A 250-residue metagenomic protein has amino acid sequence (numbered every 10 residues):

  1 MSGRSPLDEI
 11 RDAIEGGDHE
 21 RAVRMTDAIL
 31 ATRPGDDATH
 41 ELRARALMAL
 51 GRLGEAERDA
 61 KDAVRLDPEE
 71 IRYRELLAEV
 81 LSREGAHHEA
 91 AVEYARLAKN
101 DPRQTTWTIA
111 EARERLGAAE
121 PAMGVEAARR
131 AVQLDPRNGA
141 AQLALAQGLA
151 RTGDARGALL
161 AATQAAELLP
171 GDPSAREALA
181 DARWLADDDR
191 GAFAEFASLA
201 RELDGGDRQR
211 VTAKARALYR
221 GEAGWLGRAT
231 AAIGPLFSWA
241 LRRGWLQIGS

Functional and structural regions predicted by a protein language model:
S2-A38, L42-A49, E79, R83 (+2 more regions): Alpha-helical segment of the N-proximal tetratricopeptide repeat
G3, D37-A38, I71-R72, Q104-T106 (+3 more regions): Helix-start (N-cap) detector for alpha-helical repeat units in TPR-like alpha-solenoids, especially tetratricopeptide
G16-R24, L50-D62, E84-R96, A118-R130 (+2 more regions): Structural signature of tandem alpha-helical TPR/SEL1-like repeats, specifically the intra-repeat loop/turn
L30, V64, A98-K99, V132 (+2 more regions): A conserved position within tetratricopeptide repeats
P34, P68, P102, P136 (+2 more regions): Short coil turns that delineate tetratricopeptide repeat
E167-P173, D181-Q209, R216-A217: TPR/TPR-like (Sel1-like) alpha-helical repeat modules
S198-R201, D207-S250: Terminal, low-structured helical/coil segments at or just beyond the last alpha-helical repeat
